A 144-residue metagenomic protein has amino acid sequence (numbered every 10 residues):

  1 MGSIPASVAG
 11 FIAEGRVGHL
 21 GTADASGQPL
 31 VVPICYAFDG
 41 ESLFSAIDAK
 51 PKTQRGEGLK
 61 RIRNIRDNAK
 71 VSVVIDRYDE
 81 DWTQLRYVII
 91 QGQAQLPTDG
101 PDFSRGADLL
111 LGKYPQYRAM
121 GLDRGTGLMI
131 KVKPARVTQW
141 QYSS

Functional and structural regions predicted by a protein language model:
M1-F38: An N-terminal domain-cap segment
G2-S3, G56, Y78, W82-S144: Charged, gly/pro-rich active-site loop segments
I12-A13, R63-D67, L111: Alpha-helix boundary recognition
E14-G18, V32, D39-E41, D67-V71 (+2 more regions): A generic structural signal for short beta-strands and their flanking turns/coil linkers
H19-L20, S72-I75, A119: A short linear hydrophobic-aromatic micro-motif
T22-A25, D76-D81: Short, solvent-exposed loop/turn elements at beta->coil junctions and helix N-caps that rim active or binding pockets
A37-Y78: A short mixed-secondary-structure module that forms the rim of ligand-binding clefts
